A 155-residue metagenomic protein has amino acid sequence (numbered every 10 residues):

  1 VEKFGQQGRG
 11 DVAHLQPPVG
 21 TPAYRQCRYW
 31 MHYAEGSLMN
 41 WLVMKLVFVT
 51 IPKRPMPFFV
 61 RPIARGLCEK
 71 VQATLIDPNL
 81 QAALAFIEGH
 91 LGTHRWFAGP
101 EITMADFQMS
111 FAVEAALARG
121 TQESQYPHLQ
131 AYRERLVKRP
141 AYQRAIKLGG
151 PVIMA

Functional and structural regions predicted by a protein language model:
V1-G66, K70: GST-like domain detector, emphasizing the conserved glutathione-binding G-site in the N-terminal thioredoxin-like
V12-P18, N40-L42, W96-P100, Q125 (+1 more regions): Short, hydrophobic secondary-structure boundary micro-motifs
P17-R25, L75, T93-A105: All-alpha amphipathic helical-bundle segments outside canonical DNA-binding/catalytic cores that form hydrophobic
L42, F97-Q122, Q130, L136: GST superfamily/GST-like fold recognition
K70-D77, W96, R119-Q122: Active-site rim elements
A73-H90: Amphipathic alpha-helical packing segments from all-alpha helical-bundle domains
Q122-A155: Long hydrophobic alpha-helical segments typical of transmembrane helices together with their membrane-interfacial
